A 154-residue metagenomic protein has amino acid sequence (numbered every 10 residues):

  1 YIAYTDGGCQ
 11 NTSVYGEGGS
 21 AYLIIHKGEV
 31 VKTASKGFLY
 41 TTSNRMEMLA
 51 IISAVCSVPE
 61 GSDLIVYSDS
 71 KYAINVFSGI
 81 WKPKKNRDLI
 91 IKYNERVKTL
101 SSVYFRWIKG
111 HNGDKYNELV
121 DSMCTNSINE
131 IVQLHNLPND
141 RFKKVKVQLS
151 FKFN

Functional and structural regions predicted by a protein language model:
Y1-R45, S53-V58, V132, F151-F153: RNase H-like nuclease fold core
G8-V14, I52-L119, M123, I128 (+2 more regions): RNase H catalytic domain
N44-M48, D114: Glycine-rich phosphate-binding loop at the start of an alpha helix
Q133-V145: Short, flexible loop/turn segments with low-complexity composition
F142, K146-N154: Non-catalytic terminal regions of proteins
